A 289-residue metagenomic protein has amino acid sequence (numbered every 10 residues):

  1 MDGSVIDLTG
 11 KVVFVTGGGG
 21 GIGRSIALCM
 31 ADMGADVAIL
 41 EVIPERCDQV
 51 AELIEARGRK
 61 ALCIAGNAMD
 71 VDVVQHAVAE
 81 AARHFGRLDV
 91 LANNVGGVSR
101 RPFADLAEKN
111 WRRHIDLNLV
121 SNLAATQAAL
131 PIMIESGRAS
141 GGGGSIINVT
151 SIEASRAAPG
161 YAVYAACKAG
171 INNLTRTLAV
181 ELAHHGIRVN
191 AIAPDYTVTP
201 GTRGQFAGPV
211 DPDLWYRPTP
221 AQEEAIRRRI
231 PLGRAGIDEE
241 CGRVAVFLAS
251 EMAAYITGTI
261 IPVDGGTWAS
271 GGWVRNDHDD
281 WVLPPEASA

Functional and structural regions predicted by a protein language model:
V12, G19-G20: Conserved glycine-rich cofactor-binding loop
R87, A183, R188, I256-G258: Short, small/polar-rich loop/turn modules that mediate ligand/substrate recognition or access, typified
P102-F103, A107-I115, I226: Substrate-binding pocket helix/loop in short-chain dehydrogenase/reductase
T126, C167, T175: Active-site helix of classical SDR
P131, V180-H184, A254: Alpha-helical segment proximal to the catalytic Tyr-Lys
S151: Residue(s) in the substrate-gating loop at a strand-loop-helix junction that position the organic substrate next
A191, L214-M252, I256, V263-G265 (+1 more regions): C-terminal helical subdomain
